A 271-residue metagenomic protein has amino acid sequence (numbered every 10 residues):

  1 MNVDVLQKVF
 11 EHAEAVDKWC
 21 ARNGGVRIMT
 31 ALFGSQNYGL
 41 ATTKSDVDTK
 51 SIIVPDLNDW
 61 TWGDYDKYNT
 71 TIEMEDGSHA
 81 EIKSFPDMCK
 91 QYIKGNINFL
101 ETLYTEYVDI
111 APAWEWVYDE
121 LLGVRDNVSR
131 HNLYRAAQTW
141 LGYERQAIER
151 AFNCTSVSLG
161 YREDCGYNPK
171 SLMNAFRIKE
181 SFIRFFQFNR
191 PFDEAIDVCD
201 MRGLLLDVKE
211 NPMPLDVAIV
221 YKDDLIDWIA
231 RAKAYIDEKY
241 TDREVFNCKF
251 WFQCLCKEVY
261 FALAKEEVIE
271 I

Functional and structural regions predicted by a protein language model:
M1-A31: Helical scaffold of the NTase/Pol beta-like nucleotidyltransferase catalytic core
V5, V9, S78-E81, D164-L172: Aromatic-acidic/polar surface patches that form glycan- and anion
G25, T42-K44, K170: A generic fold-level signal
G34-E75, A175: Catalytic metal-binding acidic patch
I53, Y92, K179-F186, L263: Generic structural signal for hydrophobic core residues of well-folded globular domains
W60-N153: A basic- and aromatic-enriched beta-loop-alpha substructure that forms the phosphate/nucleotide- and DNA/RNA-contacting
A113-C254: Conserved nucleotidyltransferase catalytic core and NTase-mimicking acidic/glycine-rich helix/loop elements in nucleic
N247-I271: Acidic, carboxylate-rich catalytic segments that either coordinate divalent cations
